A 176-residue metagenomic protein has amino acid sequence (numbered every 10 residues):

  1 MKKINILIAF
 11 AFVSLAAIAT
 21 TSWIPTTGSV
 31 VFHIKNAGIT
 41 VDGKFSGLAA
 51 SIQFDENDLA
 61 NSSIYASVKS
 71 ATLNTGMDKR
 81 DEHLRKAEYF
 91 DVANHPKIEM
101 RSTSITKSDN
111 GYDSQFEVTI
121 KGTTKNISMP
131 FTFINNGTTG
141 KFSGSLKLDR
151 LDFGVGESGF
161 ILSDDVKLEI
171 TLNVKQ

Functional and structural regions predicted by a protein language model:
M1-N5: Positively charged n-region of N-terminal signal peptides that target proteins for export
I6-A11: Sec-dependent N-terminal signal peptides
S14-A16: N-terminal signal peptide c-region/cleavage motif recognized by signal peptidases
A19-Q176: Low-complexity, acidic/polar, glycine-enriched regions of mature
